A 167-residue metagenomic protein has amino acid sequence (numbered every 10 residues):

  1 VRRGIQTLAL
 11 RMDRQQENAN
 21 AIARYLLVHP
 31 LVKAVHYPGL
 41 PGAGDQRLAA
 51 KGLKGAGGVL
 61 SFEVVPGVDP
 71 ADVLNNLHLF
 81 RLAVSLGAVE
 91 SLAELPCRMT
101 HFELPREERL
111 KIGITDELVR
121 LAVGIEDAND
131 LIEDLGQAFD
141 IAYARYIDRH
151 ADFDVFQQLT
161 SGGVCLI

Functional and structural regions predicted by a protein language model:
V1-A23: A conserved active-site cap/scaffold subdomain adjacent to cofactor or substrate pockets
R3-G4, P38-L40, L77, P96 (+1 more regions): Fold-independent oxyanion-binding glycine-rich loops and adjacent beta-strand/coil segments at enzyme active sites
I5, G55-V59, D116-R120: Short, solvent-exposed beta-strand edge segments and adjacent coil->beta transition regions
R11, V68, N75, S91-Y143: PLP-dependent enzyme catalytic core of the Aspartate aminotransferase-like
N20-V84, L104-L110: Conserved small-domain helix->loop->beta segment predominantly found in fold-type I
Q137, Y143-I167: Phosphate-binding site recognition
